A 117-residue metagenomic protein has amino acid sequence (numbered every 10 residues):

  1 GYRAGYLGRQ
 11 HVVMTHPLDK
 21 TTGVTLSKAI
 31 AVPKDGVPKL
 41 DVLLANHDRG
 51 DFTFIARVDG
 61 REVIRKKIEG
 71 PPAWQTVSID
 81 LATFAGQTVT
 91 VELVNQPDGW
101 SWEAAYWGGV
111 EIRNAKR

Functional and structural regions predicted by a protein language model:
G1-R117: Gly-Asp-aromatic-enriched flexible segments
